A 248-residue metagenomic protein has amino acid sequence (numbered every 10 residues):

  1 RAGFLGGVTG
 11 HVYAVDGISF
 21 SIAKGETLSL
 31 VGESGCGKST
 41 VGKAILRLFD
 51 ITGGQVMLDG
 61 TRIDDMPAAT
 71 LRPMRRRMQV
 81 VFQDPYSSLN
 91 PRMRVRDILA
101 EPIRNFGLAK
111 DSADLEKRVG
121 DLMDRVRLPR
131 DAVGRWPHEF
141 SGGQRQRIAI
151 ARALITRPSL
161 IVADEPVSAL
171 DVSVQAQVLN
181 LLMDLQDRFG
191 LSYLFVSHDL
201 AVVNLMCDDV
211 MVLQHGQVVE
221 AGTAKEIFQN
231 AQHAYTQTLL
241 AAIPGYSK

Functional and structural regions predicted by a protein language model:
R1-G245: ABC transporter nucleotide-binding domains
